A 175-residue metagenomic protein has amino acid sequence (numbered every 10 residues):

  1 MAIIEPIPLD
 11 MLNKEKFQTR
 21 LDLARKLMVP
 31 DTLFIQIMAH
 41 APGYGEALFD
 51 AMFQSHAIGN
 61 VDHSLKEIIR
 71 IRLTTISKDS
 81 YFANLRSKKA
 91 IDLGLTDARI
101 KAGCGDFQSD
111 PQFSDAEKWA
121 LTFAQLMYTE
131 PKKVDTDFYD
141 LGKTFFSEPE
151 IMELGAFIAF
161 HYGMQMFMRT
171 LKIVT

Functional and structural regions predicted by a protein language model:
M1-H63, S87, I91: Mobile cap/lid helix-loop segments that border enzyme active or cofactor-binding sites and regulate substrate access
L33-Q36, H63-K78, Q108, M152-G155: Alpha-helical scaffold segments that form or flank carboxylate-/histidine-based iron centers
M38, M52, I68-L73, G103-C104 (+2 more regions): Short alpha-helical scaffolding segments that buttress acidic/His motifs in well-ordered protein cores
G43-F49, K78-A83, Y128-T136: Short acidic alpha-helix initiation/capping motifs at coil-to-helix transition points, especially at protein N-termini
R70-I100: Conserved alpha-helical segments that form or flank metal/cofactor-binding pockets of metalloenzymes
G103-F113: Acidic/His metal-coordination segments adjacent to aromatic residues that form catalytic metal sites in metalloenzymes
Q112-A156: Acidic/histidine-rich alpha-helical segments that form the ligand environment of transition-metal centers
R169-T175: C-terminal end-helix/capping segment
